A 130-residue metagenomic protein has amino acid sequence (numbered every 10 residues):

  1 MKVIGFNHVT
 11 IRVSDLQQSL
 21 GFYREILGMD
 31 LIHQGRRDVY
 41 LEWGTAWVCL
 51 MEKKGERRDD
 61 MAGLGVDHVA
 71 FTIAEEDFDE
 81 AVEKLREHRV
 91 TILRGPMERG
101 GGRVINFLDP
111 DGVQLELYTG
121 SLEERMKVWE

Functional and structural regions predicted by a protein language model:
M1-Q17, V69, S121-E130: N-terminal beta-strand motif that seeds the catalytic metal site of vicinal oxygen chelate
F6-V13, E42, D60-K84, R103-L108 (+1 more regions): Vicinal oxygen chelate
Q17-D30: Amphipathic alpha-helical segments
G28-H33, I92-G95: Short secondary-structure junctions
D30-G63, Q114-G120: Conserved short beta-strand elements that form part of the metal-binding/catalytic scaffold of enzyme active sites
V82-E130: Vicinal oxygen chelate
